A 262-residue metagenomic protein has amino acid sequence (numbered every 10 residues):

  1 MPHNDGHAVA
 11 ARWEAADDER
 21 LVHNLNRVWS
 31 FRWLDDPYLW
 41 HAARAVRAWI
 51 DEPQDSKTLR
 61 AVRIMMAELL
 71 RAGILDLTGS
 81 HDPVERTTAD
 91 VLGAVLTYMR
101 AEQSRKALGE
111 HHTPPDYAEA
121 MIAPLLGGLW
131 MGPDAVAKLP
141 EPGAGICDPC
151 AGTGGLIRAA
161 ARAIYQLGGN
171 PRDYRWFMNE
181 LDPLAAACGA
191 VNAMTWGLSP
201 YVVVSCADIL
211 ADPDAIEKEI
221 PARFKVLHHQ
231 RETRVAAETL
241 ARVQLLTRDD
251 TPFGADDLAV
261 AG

Functional and structural regions predicted by a protein language model:
M1-G168: Class I S-adenosyl-L-methionine
W33-K57, R63-R86, E141-P142, A163-G262: Class I S-adenosyl-L-methionine-dependent methyltransferase module
